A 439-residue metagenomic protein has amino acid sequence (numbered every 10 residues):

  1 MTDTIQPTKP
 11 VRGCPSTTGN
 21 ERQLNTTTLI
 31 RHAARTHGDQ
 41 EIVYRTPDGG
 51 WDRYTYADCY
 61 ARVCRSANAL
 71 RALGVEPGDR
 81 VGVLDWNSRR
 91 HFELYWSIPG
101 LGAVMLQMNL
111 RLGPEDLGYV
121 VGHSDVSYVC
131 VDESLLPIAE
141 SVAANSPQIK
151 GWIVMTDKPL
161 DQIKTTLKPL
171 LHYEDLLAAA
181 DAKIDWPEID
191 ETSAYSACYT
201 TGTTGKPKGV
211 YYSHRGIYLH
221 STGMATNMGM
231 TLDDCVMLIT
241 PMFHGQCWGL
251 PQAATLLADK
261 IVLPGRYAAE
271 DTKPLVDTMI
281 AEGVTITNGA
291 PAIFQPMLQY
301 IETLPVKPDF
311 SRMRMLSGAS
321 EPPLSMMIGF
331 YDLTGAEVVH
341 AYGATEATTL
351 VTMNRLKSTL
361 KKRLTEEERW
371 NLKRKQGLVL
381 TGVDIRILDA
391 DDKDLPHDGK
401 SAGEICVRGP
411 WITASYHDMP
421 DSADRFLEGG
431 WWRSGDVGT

Functional and structural regions predicted by a protein language model:
Q23, G38-Q40, I153-V154, T165-L171 (+3 more regions): Conserved pre-ATP/AMP-binding loop-to-beta segment of ANL
L24, L73, L84, H397-D398 (+1 more regions): Conserved ATP-binding/catalytic segment of the ANL
I42-S88, F92-W96, G113-G118, H172-D175: Conserved AMP-binding/adenylate-forming core of the ANL superfamily
D52-A57, Y195-L219: Conserved AMP-binding A3 loop
A72, G100-A178: Structural core segment of the AMP-binding/adenylate-forming
Y218-C235, G245-T285, Q295, Y300-L304: Conserved AMP-binding/adenylation subdomain of ANL enzymes
L256, V284-G289, L298-N371, D384 (+1 more regions): Gly/Ser/Thr-rich phosphate-binding loop
L378-C406: Conserved beta-loop-beta connector loops within the AMP-binding
